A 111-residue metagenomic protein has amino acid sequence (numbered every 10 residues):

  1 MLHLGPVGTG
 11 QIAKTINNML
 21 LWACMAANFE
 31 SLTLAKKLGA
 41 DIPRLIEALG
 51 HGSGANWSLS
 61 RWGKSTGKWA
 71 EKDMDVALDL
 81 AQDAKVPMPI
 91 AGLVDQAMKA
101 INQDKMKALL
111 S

Functional and structural regions predicted by a protein language model:
M1-V7: Ligand/cofactor pocket segment of small-molecule handling proteins
G8-S111: Helical "substrate-binding/catalytic lid" subdomain of Rossmann-like NAD(P)-dependent dehydrogenases/reductases
